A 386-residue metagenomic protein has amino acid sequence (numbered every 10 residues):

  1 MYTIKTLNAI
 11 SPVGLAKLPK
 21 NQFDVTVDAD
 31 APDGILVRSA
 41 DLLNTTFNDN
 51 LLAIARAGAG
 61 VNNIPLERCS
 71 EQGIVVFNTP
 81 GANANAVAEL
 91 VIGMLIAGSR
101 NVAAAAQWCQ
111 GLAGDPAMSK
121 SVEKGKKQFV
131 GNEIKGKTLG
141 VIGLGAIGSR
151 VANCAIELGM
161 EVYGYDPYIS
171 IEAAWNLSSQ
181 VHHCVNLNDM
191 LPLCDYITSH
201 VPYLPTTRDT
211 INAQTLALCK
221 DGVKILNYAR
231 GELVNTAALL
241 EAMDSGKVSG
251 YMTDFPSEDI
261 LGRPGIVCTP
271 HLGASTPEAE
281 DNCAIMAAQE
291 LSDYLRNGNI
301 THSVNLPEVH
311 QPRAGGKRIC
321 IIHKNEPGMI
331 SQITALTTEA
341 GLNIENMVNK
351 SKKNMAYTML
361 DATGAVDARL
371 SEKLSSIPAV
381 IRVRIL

Functional and structural regions predicted by a protein language model:
M1-T79, P192, N212-Q214, L218 (+3 more regions): An N-terminal-biased, well-structured beta-alpha scaffold segment characteristic of Rossmann-like dinucleotide-binding
L43-T45, P167-I260, S275: Rossmann-like adenosine-cofactor binding region
P80-T138, H302-V304: Phosphate-binding beta-alpha-beta segment of Rossmann-like dinucleotide-binding domains, i.e., the NAD(P)
A88-Q107, N153-M160, I285-N299, T334-T338 (+1 more regions): Oxidoreductase and adenylate-handling cofactor-binding alpha/beta cores
L144-G145: Glycine-rich Rossmann-fold phosphate-binding loop(s) that bind the pyrophosphate of adenine dinucleotide cofactors
G148-S149: N-terminal Rossmann-fold NAD(P) dinucleotide-binding loop
A213, D221-R313, Y357, E372 (+1 more regions): Rossmann-like dinucleotide-binding domain for NAD(H)/NADP(H)
T301, N305-L386: A conserved regulatory-domain signal marking ACT and ACT-like small-molecule sensing domains and adjacent regulatory
